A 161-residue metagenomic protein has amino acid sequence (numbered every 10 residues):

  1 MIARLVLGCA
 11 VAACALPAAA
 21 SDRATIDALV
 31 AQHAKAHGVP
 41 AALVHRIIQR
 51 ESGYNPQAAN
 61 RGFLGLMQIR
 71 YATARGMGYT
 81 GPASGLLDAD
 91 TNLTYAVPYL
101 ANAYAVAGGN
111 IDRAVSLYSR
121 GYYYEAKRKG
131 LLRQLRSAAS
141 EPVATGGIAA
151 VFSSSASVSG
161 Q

Functional and structural regions predicted by a protein language model:
R4, L16-G53: Export/targeting segments at the very N-terminus of extracytoplasmic proteins
L5-A13: Sec-dependent N-terminal signal peptides
A19-A28, Q32, R133-Q161: Proline-rich, low-complexity linker regions of envelope-associated factors in Gram-negative bacteria
I26-D27, A31, A41-H45, L66-Y71 (+2 more regions): Extracytoplasmic/secreted envelope proteins and their assembly/folding machinery, especially bacterial periplasmic
S52-N55, T73-G76, G121-Y124: Solvent-exposed loop/turn segments at secondary-structure junctions within structured extracellular/periplasmic domains
G62-Y79: Substrate-binding/active-site groove segments that recognize and process beta-1,4-linked N-acetyl-hexosamine
P82-T91: A short, structured beta-strand-centered segment in the mid-to-C-terminal lobe of catalytic cores from group-transfer
Y95-L135: Catalytic and binding regions of secreted/periplasmic enzymes and modules that target cell-wall glycans
